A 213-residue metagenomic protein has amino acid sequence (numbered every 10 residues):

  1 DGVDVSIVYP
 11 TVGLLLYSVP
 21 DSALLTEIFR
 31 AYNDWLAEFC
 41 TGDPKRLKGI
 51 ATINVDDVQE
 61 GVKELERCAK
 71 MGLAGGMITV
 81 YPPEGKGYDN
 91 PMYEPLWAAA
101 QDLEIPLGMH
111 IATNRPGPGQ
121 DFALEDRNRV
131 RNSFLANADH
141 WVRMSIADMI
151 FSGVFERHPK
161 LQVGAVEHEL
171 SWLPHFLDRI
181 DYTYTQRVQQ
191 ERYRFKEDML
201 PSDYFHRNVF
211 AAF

Functional and structural regions predicted by a protein language model:
D1, S22, T26-R30, V58-V62: Glycine-rich anion/phosphate-binding loops
D1-P20, R46-T52, A74-I78: Divalent metal-dependent hydrolysis catalytic cores, especially in the metallo-beta-lactamase
L16-A23, F134-A138: Short coil/turn segments at secondary-structure junctions
L25-Y32, D89-P95: Charged helix-capping and loop-helix junction motifs
A31-E38, E64: Extended hydrophobic/aromatic segments used for targeting, binding, or gating
T41-K48, I53, V58-Q59, K63-F213: Catalytic pocket-lining loop regions of alpha/beta-barrel enzymes, especially the amidohydrolase/enolase/GH5 lineages
